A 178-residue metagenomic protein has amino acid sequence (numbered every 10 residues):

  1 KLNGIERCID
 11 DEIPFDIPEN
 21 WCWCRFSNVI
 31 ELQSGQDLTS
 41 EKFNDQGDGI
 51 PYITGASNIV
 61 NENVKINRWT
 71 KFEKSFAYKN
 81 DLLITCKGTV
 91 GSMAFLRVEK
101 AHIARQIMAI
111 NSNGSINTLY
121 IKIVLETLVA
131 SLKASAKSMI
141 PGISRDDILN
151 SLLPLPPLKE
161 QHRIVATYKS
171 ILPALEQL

Functional and structural regions predicted by a protein language model:
K1-I5: Extended, domain-scale alpha-helical bundle/helix-rich regions
E6-E12, S27-K42, G49-K79, A104: Sequence-specific dsDNA recognition surfaces
R7-Q36, N150, L155-L178: Non-catalytic DNA-recognition/assembly elements of restriction-modification systems
T39-E41, F95-R97, Q106, S135-K137: Short beta-alpha junctions and helix-cap segments that line functional grooves
K42-D45, P141-I143, P156: Replace "in large, NTP-powered and nucleic-acid-processing enzymes" with "in large, NTP-powered factors and other
T54-A56, R68-E126, S144-R145: A short beta-sheet element
N61-N63, M93-A94, T118-L119, H162-R163: Short helix/loop capping segments that flank catalytic or ligand/cofactor-binding pockets
M108, T127-L152: Specificity-determining recognition surfaces
